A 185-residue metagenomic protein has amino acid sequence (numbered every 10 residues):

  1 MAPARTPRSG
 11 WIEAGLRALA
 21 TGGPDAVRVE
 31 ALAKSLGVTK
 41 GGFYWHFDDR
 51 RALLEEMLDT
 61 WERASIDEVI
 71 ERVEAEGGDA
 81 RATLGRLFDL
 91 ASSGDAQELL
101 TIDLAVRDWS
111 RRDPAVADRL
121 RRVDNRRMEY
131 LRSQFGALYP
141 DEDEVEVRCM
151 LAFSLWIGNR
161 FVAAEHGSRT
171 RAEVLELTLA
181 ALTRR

Functional and structural regions predicted by a protein language model:
M1-T6: N-terminal intrinsically disordered/low-complexity leader segments
G10, A14, A18-A52, E56: Helix-turn-helix
G10, A14-G22, E68-R72, V106 (+1 more regions): Solvent-exposed, amphipathic alpha-helical segments
F47, V106-R112: Short helix-capping/turn signature of helix-turn-helix
E56, I70-L100, R148-A152: Hydrophobic alpha-helical connector segments
D59-I66: Short, basic, alpha-helical segments at the C-terminal edge of helix-turn-helix-like DNA-binding modules
E98-L104, P114-Y139, V147-M150, E173: Amphipathic alpha-helical packing segments from all-alpha helical-bundle domains
R107, D143-E165, R171-A181: Hydrophobic alpha-helical segments that form the core of small-molecule binding pockets and/or dimer interfaces
